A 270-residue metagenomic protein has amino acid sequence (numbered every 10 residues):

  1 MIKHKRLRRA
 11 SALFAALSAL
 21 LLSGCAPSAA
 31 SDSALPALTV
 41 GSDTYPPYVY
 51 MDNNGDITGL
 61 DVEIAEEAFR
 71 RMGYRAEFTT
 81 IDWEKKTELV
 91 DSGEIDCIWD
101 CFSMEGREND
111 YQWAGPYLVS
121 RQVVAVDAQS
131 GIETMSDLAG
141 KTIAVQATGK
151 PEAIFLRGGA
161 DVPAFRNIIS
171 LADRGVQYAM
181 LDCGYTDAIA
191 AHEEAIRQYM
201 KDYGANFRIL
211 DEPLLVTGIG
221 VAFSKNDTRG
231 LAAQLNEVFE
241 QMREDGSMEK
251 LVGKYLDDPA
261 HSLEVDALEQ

Functional and structural regions predicted by a protein language model:
L21-G24: C-terminal motif of bacterial Sec signal peptides marking the signal peptidase cleavage site
A26, V62-R71, I132, S136-D137 (+3 more regions): Extended ligand-binding regions for polar small-molecule ligands
S31-C101, S170, Q234, D245: Extracytoplasmic small-molecule ligand-binding "clamshell" domains of the periplasmic binding protein/Venus flytrap
S42-T44, V119-V126, R197, K201-E240 (+1 more regions): Periplasmic-binding protein-like
M51-N54, A65-Y74, P151-A172, M200-G204: Ligand-binding cleft/hinge of the Venus flytrap
E66, R75-D137, R208, P213: Acidic, polar ligand-binding/catalytic clefts
R70-R71, T79-T80, E84-C97, Q112 (+4 more regions): Short helices/loops that flank or line small-molecule/ion binding pockets
K85-E88, C101-D110, I154-G159, M180-D182 (+1 more regions): A ligand-binding cleft/hinge motif common to bilobed small-molecule-binding domains
